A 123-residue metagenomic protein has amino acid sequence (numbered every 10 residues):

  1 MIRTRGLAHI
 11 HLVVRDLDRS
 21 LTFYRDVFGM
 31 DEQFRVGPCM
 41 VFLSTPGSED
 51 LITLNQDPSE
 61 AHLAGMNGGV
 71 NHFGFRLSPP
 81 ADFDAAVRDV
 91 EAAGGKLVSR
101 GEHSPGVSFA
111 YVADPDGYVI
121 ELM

Functional and structural regions predicted by a protein language model:
M1-D18, E49, V70-F75: N-terminal beta-strand motif that seeds the catalytic metal site of vicinal oxygen chelate
M1-R3, V87-M123: Vicinal oxygen chelate
I2-T4, R35, G65-N67: A generic structural micro-feature
H11-Q56: Core segments of cupin and vicinal oxygen chelate
D16, G47, Q56-P58, L77-P79 (+1 more regions): Non-catalytic surface loops within mature trypsin-like serine protease
R19, P80-A85: Short, conserved charged micro-motifs
C39-V41, D50, N71, G106-A110: Short beta-strand micro-motifs in enzyme catalytic cores
P58-A64: Short beta-strand/turn micro-motifs at beta-sheet edges
